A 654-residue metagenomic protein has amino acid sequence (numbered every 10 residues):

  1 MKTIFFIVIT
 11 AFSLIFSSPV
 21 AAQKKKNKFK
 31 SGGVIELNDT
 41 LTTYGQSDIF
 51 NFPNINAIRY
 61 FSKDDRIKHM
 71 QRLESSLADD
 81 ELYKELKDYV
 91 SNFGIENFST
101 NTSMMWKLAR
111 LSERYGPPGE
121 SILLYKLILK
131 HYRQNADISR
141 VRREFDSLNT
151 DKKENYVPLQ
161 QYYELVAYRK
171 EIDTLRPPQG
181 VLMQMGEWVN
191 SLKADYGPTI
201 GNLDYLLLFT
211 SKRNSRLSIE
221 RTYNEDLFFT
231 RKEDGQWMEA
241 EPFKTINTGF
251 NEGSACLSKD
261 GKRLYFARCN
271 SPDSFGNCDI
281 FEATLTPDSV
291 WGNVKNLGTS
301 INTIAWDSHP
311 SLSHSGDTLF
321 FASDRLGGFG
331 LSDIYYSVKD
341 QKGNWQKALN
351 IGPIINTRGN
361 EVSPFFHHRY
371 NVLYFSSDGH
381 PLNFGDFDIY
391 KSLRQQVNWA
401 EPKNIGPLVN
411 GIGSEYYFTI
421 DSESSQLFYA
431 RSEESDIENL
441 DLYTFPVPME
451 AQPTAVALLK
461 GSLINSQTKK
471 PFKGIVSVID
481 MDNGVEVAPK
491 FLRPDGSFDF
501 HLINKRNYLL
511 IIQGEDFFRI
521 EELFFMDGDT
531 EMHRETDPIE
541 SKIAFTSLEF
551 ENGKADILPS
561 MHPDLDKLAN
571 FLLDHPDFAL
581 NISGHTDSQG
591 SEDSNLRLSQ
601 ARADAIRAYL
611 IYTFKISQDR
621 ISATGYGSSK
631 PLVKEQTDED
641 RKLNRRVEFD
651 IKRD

Functional and structural regions predicted by a protein language model:
M1-K28: Bacterial Sec-dependent N-terminal signal peptides
K24-D65, R114, P118, L127 (+5 more regions): Short, conserved micro-motifs composed of acidic
S377, P381-G385, H575, S583-D654: Periplasmic OmpA-like peptidoglycan-binding domain that tethers envelope proteins to the cell wall
E450-V478, D482-A579, Y612, R653-D654: Periplasmic peptidoglycan-binding/tethering modules of Gram-negative envelope proteins
